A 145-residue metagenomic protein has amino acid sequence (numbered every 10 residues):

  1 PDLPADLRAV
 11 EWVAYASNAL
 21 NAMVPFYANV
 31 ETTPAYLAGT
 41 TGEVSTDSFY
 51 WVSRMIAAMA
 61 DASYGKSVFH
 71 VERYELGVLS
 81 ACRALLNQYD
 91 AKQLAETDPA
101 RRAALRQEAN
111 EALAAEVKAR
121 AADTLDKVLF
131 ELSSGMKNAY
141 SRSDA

Functional and structural regions predicted by a protein language model:
P1-A145: C-terminus-biased signal that marks the final domain/tail of proteins
